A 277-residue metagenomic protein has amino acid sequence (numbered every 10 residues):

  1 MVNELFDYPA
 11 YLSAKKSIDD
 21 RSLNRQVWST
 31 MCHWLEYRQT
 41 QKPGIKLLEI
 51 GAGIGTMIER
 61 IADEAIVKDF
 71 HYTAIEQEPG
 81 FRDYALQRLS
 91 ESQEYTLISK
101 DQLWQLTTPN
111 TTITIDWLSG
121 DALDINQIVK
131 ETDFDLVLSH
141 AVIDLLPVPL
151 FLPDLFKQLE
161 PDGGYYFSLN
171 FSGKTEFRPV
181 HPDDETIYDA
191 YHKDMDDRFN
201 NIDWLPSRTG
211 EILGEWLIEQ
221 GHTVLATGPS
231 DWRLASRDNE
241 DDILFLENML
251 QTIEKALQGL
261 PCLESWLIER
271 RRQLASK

Functional and structural regions predicted by a protein language model:
V2-K42: Class I SAM-dependent methyltransferase Rossmann-like catalytic core, especially the SAM/SAH-binding loop
K42-G53: Conserved class I S-adenosyl-L-methionine
G55-E59: Glycine-rich SAM-binding Motif I of class I
I61-D124: Class I SAM-dependent methyltransferase SAM/SAH-binding core
L138: A conserved beta-strand element that flanks and buttresses the S-adenosyl-L-methionine
L145-Q158: A short, conserved alpha-helix within the catalytic core of class I
G164-D231: Conserved catalytic/acceptor-binding region of the Class I
T227-K277: C-terminal helical/coil "lid" or tail adjacent to the Rossmann-like core of SAM-dependent
